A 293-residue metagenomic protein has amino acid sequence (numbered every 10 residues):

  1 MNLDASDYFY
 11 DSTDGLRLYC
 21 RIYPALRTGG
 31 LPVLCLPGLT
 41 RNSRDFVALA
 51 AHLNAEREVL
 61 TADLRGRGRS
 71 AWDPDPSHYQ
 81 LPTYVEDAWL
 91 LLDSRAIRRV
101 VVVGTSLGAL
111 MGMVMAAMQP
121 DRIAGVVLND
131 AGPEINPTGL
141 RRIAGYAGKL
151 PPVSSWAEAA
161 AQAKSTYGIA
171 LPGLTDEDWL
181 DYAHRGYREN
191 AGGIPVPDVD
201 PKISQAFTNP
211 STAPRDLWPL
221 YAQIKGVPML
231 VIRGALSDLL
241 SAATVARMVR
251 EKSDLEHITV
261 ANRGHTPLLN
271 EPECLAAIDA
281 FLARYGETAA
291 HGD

Functional and structural regions predicted by a protein language model:
M1-V33, E56, I97, E273 (+1 more regions): Alpha/beta-hydrolase fold catalytic core
Y19-W72: Conserved HGGG/HGGXW glycine-rich cap/lid loop of the alpha/beta-hydrolase fold
V47-A51, T61-V103: Active-site loop/oxyanion-hole signature of alpha/beta-hydrolase fold enzymes
D63-R67, G132, R263-G264: Short beta-to-alpha linker loops that shape the active-site pocket of alpha/beta-hydrolase fold enzymes
R98-P137: Conserved hydrolase catalytic core segment
S154-S211: Conserved alpha/beta-hydrolase catalytic His-Asp/Glu region
N190-R250: Conserved serine/cysteine hydrolase catalytic core
R263-P272: Catalytic histidine-centered segment of alpha/beta-hydrolase-like enzymes
